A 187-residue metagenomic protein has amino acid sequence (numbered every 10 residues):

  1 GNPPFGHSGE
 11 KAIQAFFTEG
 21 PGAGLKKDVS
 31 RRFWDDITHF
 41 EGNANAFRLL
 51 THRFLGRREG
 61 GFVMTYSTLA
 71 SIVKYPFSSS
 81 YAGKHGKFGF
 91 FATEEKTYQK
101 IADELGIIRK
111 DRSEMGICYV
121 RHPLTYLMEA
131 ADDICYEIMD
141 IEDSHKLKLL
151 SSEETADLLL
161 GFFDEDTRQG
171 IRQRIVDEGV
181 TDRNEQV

Functional and structural regions predicted by a protein language model:
P3-V187: Sequence-structural signature of the catalytic-core scaffold of metal-dependent phosphohydrolases that act on
